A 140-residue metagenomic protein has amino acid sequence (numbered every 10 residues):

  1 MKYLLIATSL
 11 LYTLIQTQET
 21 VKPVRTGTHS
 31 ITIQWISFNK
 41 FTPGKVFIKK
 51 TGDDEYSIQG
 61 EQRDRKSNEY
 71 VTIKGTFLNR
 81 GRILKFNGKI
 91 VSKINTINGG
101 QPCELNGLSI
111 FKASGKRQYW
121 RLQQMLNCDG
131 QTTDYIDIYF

Functional and structural regions predicted by a protein language model:
L5-Q16: Hydrophobic h-region of N-terminal signal peptides that target proteins for export in Gram-negative bacteria
E19-K49, I58-Q62, Q118-L126, T132 (+1 more regions): Tryptophan-anchored aromatic micro-motifs
K45-K49, T72-N79, N106-A113: Hydrophobic/aromatic beta-strand elements that line small-molecule binding cavities or substrate pockets in beta-rich
K50-I97: Mature extracytoplasmic domains of secretory-pathway proteins
N68-V71, N95-E104, G130-I136: A short, polar/proline- and glycine-enriched secondary-structure boundary/capping micro-motif
V71-K74, L78-I83, Q123-F140: Edge beta-strand at a domain terminus
N79-L84, A113-Y119: Edge/loop elements at the starts and ends of beta-strands within beta-rich repeat scaffolds
F86-G115: An anionic, turn-rich surface loop/hairpin at beta-sheet edges that serves as a generic interaction/coordination patch
